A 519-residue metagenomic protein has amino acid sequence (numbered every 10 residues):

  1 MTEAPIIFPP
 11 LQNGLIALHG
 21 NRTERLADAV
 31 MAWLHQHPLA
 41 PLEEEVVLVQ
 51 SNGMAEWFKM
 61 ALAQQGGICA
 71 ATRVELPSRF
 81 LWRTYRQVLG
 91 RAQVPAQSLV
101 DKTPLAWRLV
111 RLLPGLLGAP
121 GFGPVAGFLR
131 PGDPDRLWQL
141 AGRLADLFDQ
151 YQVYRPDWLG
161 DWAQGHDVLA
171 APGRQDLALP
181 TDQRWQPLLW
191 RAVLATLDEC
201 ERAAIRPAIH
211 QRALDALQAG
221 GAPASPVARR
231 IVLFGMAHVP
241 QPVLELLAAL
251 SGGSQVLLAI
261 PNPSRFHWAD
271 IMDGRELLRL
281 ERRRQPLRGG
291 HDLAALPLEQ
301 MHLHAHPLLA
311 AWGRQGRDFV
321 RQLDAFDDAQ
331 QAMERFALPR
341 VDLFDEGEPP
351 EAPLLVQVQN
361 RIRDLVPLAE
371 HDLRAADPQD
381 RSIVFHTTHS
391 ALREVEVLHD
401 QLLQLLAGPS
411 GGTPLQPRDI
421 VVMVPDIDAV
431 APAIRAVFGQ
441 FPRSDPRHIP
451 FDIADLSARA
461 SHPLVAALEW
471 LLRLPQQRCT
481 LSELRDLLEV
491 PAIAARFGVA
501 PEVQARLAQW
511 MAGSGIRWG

Functional and structural regions predicted by a protein language model:
M1-G519: Polyanion-engaging groove/track-forming segments
